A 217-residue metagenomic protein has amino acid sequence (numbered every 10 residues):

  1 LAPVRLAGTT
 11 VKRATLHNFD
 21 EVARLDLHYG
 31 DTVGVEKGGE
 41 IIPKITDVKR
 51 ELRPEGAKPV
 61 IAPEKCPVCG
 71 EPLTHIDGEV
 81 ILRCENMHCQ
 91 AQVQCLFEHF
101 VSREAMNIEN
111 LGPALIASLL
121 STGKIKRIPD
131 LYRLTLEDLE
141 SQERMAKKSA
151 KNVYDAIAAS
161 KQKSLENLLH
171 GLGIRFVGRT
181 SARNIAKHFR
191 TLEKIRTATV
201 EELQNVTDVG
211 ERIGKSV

Functional and structural regions predicted by a protein language model:
L1-A2, T9: Catalytic core of non-heme Fe(II) oxygenases with the double-stranded beta-helix
P3, F19-D26: Short, surface-exposed secondary-structure edge patches
V4-L6, C89: Hydrophobic pocket-lining residues within nucleotide cofactor-binding pockets
A7-D20: Short, structured beta-strand/loop micro-motifs enriched in basic residues and often containing a Trp
H28, E40-G70, H75-V217: Accessory alpha-helical DNA-binding modules that contact the DNA backbone or grooves
